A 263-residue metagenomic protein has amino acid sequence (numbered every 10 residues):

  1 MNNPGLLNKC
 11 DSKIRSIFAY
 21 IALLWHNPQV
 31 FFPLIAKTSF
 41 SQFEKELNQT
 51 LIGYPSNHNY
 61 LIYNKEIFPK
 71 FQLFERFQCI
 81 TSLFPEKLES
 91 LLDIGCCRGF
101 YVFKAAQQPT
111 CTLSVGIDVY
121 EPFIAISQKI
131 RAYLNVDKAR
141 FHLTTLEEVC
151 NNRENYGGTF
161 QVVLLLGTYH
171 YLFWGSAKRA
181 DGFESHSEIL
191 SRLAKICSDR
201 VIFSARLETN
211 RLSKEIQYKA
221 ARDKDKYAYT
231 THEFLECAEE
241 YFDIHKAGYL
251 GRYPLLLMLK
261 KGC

Functional and structural regions predicted by a protein language model:
P69-K87: Conserved alpha-helix/loop element of class I SAM-dependent methyltransferases that forms part of the SAM/SAH-binding
R98-T110: Conserved SAM-binding loop of SAM-dependent methyltransferases across substrates and taxa, primarily the Class I
L113-D118: Conserved SAM-binding motif I beta-strand of class I
S127-Q128: Conserved SAM-binding loop
N135-L146: Conserved SAM-binding strand-loop segment of SAM-dependent methyltransferases
L164: A conserved beta-strand element that flanks and buttresses the S-adenosyl-L-methionine
L172-R192: A short, conserved alpha-helix within the catalytic core of class I
C197-L207: Conserved beta-strand signature within the Rossmann-like core of class I S-adenosyl-L-methionine
